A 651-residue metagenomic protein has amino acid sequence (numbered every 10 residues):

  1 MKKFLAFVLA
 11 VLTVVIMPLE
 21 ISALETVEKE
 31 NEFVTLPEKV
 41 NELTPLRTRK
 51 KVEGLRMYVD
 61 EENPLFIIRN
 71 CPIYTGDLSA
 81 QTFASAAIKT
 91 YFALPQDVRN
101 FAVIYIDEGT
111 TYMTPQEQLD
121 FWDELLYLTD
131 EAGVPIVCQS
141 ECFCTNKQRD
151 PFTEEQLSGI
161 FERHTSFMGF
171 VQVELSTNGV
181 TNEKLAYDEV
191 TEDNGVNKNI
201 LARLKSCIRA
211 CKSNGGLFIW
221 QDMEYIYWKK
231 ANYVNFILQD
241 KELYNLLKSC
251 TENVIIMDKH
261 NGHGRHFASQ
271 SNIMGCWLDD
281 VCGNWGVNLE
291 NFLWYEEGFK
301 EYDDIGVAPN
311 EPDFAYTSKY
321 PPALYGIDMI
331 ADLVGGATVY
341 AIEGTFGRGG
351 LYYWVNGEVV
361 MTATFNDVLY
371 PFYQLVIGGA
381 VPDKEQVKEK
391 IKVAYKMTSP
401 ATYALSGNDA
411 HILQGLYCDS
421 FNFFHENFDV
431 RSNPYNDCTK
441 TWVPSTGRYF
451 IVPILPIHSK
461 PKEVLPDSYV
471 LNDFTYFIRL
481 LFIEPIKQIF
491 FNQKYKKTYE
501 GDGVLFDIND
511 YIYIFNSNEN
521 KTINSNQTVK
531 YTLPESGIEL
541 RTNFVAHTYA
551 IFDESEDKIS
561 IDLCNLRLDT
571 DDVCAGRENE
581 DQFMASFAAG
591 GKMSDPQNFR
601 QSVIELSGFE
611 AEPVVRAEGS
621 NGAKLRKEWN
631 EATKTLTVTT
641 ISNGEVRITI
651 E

Functional and structural regions predicted by a protein language model:
M1-F4: Positively charged n-region of N-terminal signal peptides that target proteins for export
V8: Conserved, function-critical positions that sit in or immediately flank catalytic and ligand-binding motifs
T13, P18-P135, G159, I551-E554 (+1 more regions): Mature N-terminal, pre-catalytic/accessory segment of carbohydrate-active enzymes
S22, V393-T398, I559-N565: Short, hydrophobic/proline-enriched secondary-structure or compact coil segments at domain edges
E30-G503: Glycan-processing catalytic domains of CAZymes
I412-E651: C-terminal beta-sandwich/jelly-roll accessory domains of carbohydrate-active enzymes
